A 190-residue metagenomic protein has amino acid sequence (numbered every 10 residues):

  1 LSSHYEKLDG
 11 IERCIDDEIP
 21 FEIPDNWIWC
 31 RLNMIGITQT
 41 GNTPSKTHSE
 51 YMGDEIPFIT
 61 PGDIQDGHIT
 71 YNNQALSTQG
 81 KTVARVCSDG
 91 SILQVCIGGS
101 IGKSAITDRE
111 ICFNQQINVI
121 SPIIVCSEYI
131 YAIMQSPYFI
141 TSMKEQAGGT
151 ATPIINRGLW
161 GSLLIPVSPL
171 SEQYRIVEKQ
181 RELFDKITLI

Functional and structural regions predicted by a protein language model:
L1-I11: Extended, domain-scale alpha-helical bundle/helix-rich regions
E12-E18, N33-H48, G62-D89: Sequence-specific dsDNA recognition surfaces
R13-N42, P166-E178, E182-I190: Non-catalytic DNA-recognition/assembly elements of restriction-modification systems
Q39, Q94, Q115-Q116, I140 (+2 more regions): Glutamine-centric residue-chemistry signal
T43-T47, I64-A75, D89-F113, E128-A132 (+1 more regions): Short, ligand-facing micro-motifs at secondary-structure edges
I111-N118, E128, G149-V167: A short glycine-rich beta-alpha junction/loop motif
